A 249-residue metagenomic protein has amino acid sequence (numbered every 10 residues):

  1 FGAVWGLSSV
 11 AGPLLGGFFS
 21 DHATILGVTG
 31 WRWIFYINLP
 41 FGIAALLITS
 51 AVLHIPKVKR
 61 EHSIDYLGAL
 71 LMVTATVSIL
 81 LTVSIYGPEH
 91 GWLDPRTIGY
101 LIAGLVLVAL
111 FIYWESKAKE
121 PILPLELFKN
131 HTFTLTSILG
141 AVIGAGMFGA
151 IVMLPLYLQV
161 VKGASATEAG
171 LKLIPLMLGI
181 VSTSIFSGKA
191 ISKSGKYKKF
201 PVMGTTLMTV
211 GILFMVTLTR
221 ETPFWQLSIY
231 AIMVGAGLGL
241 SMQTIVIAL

Functional and structural regions predicted by a protein language model:
F1-S9, D65, G140, L173 (+1 more regions): Small-residue-rich transmembrane alpha-helices and their cytosolic helix-loop interfaces in multi-pass secondary
A3, V28-W31, K193-G195: Membrane-interfacial loop-to-helix junctions in multi-pass inner-membrane proteins
G6, V10, L14, V73 (+3 more regions): Hydrophobic/small/kink-forming positions within alpha-helical transmembrane segments of polytopic membrane proteins
G6-A23, V77, L81, F186: A gly/Pro-rich, aromatic-decorated transmembrane alpha-helix motif that marks the paired, flexible gating helices
L15-V28, V83, L158-Q159, A190-S192: Interfacial helix-cap and linker-helix signal at transmembrane-aqueous boundaries of multi-pass secondary transporters
G17-F18, A51, L81, V152 (+2 more regions): Transmembrane alpha-helix boundary and packing residues in multipass membrane permease domains and related
H22-L139, A164: Hydrophobic transmembrane-helix bundles of small-molecule transporters
L93-A248: Transmembrane core module of solute transporters
